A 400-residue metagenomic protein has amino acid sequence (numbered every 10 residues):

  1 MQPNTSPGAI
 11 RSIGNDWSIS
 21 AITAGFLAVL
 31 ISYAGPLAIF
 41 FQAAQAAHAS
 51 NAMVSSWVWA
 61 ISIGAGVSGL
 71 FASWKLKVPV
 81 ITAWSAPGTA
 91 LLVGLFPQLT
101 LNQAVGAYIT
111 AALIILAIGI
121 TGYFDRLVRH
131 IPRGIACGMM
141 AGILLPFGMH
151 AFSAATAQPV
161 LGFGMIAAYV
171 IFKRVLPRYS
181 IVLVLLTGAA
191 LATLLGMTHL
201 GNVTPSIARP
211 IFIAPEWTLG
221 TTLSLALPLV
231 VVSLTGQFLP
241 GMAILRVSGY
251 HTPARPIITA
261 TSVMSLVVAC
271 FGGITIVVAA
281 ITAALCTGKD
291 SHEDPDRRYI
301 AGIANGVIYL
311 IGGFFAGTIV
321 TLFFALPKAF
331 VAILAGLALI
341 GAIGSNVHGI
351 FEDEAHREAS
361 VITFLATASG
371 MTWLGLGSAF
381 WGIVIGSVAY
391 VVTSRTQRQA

Functional and structural regions predicted by a protein language model:
M1-S56, L185-R255: Helix-loop-helix hairpins and the membrane-proximal interhelical loops of multi-pass alpha-helical transport proteins
Q2-W17, A21-F40, W59-M140, T252-I340: Helix-loop-helix junctions within the multi-pass membrane cores of secondary transporters/permeases
A34-G35, V160, G236, V278 (+1 more regions): Residue-level signal for transmembrane alpha-helical positions in Major Facilitator Superfamily
F40-A44, S68, T89-V93, M149 (+8 more regions): Predominant activation on well-ordered alpha-helical scaffold segments within soluble catalytic domains
A49-S50, R178, Y250-H251, I274 (+1 more regions): Short coil/loop linkers at secondary-structure junctions
S85, L127, T204-I207, I211 (+4 more regions): Solvent-exposed, flexible loop/coil residues
P97-V203, A304-A400: Membrane-embedded alpha-helical modules
